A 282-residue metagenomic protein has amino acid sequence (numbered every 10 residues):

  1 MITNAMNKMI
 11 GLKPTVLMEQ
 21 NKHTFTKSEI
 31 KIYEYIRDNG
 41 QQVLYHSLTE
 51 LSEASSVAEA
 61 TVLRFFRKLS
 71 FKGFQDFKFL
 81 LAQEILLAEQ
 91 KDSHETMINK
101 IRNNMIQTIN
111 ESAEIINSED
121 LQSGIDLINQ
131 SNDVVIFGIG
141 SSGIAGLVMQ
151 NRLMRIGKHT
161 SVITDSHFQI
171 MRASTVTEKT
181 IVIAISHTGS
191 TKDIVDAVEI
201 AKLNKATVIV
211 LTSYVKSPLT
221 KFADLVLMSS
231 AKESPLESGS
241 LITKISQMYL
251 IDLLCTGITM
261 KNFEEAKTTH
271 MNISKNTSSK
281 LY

Functional and structural regions predicted by a protein language model:
I2-T3, M9-V16, H23, K27-K31 (+2 more regions): HTH-adjacent hinge/linker in prokaryotic transcriptional regulators
Y35, G124-L127, R172: CheY-like receiver
E119-S131: Glycine-rich phosphate/diphosphate-binding loops that line cofactor/substrate pockets in enzymes
N129-Y249, C255-F263: Glycine-rich phosphate-binding loops that contact phosphosugars or nucleotide phosphates
E264-Y282: A short, charged, Gly/Pro-tolerant segment at domain boundaries
